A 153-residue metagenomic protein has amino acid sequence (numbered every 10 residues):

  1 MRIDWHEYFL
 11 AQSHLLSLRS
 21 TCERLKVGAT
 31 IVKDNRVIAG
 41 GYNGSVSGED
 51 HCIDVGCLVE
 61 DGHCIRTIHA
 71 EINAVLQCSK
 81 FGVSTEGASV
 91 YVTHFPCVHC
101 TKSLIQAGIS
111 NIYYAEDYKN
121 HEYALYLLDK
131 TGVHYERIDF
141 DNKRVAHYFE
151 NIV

Functional and structural regions predicted by a protein language model:
M1-V153: Zinc-dependent deaminase catalytic domain
